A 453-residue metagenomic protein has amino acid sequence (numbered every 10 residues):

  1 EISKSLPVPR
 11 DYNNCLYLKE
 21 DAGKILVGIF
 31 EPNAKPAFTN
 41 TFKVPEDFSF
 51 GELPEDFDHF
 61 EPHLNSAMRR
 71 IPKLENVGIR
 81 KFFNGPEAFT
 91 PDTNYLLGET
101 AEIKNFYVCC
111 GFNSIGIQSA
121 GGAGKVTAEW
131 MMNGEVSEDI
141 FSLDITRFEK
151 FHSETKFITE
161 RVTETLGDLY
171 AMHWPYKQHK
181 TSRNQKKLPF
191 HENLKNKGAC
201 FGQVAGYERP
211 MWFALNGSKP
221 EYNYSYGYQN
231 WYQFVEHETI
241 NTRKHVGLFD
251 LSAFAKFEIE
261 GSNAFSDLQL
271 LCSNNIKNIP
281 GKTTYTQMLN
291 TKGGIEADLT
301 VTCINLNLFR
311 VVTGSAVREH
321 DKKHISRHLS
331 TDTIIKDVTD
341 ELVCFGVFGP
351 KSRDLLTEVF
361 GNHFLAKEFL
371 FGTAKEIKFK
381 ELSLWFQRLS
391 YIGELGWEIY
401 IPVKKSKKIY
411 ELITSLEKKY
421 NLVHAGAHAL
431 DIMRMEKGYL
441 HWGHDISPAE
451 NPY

Functional and structural regions predicted by a protein language model:
E1-P36, E55-D58: Mid-domain catalytic core of redox enzymes that form a hydrophobic substrate pocket/lid adjacent to a catalytic redox
I2-S3, E75-K81, P280-Y285: Short Pro/Gly-enriched beta-strand edge/turn motifs at strand-loop
V8, C15-Y17, L96, G116 (+1 more regions): Short, surface-exposed charged micro-motifs
N13, A22, P36-T39, V44-K186: C-terminal catalytic lobe of FAD-dependent flavoproteins
E20, V27-E31, K81, G98-E99 (+7 more regions): Pocket-edge structural micro-motifs
A22-I25, F30-A34, P86, N113 (+3 more regions): Glycine-rich beta-alpha junction loops
G23, P32, A101-I103, L306 (+2 more regions): Short strand-connecting beta-turns/loops that link adjacent beta-strands
E138-D139, I145-Y453: Glycine/proline-enriched, intrinsically flexible loops and inter-domain linkers
